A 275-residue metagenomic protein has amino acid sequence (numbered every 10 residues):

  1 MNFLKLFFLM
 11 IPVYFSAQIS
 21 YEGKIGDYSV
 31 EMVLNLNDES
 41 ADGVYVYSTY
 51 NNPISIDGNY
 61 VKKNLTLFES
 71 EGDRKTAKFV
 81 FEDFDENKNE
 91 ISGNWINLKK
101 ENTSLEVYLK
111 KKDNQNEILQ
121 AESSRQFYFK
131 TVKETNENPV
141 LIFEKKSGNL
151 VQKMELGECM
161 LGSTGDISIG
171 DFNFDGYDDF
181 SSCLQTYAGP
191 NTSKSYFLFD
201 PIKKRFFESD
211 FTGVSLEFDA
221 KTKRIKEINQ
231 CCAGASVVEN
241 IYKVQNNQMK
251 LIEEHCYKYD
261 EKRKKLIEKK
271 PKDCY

Functional and structural regions predicted by a protein language model:
M1-L9: Sec-dependent signal peptide recognition, specifically the positively charged N-region followed immediately by
I11-S16: N-terminal signal peptide c-region/cleavage motif recognized by signal peptidases
Q18-K111, G157-C159: Central antiparallel beta-sheet cores of small beta-barrel/beta-sandwich binding domains
N97-K100, T186-G189, C232-G234: Short glycine/acidic-enriched loop and turn motifs that connect beta-strands
Q120-E122, S168-F174: Structural signature of eukaryotic scaffold interfaces centered on beta-propeller domains
N138-V140, G189-Y196, A235-I241: Structural motif
D171-L184, K223-K226: Acidic/hydrophobic-patterned starts of short beta strands in beta-sheet-rich repeat architectures
R205-Y275: Short aromatic loop motif centered on NTY/YTY
